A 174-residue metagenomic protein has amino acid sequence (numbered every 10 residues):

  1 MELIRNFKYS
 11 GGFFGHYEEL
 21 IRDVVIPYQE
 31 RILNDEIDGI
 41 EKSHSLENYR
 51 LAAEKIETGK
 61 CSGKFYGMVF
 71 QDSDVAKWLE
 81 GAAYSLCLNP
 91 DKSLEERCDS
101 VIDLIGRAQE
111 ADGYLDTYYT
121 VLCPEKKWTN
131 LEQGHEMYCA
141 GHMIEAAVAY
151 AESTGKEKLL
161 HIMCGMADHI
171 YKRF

Functional and structural regions predicted by a protein language model:
M1-F174: Glycan-recognition and catalytic cores of secretory/periplasmic carbohydrate-active enzymes
